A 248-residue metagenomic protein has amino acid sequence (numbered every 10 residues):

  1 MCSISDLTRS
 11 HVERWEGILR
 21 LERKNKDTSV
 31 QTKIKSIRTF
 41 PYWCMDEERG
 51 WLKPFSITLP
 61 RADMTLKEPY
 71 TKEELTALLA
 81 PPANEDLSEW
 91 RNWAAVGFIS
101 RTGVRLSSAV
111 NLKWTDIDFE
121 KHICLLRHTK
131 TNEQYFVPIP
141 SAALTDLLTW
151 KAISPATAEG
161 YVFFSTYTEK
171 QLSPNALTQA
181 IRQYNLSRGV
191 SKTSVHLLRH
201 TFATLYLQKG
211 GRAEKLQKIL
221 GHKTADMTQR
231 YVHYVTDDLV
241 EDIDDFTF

Functional and structural regions predicted by a protein language model:
M1-L66, P81-N84, I153: N-terminal core-binding DNA-recognition domain of tyrosine recombinases/integrases
S5, G50-W51, A62-L79, T131-S141 (+2 more regions): DNA breakage-rejoining catalytic core of tyrosine-based enzymes
I37, A95-V96, G103, S107-L112 (+1 more regions): Alpha-helix N-cap/helix-start motif at helix boundaries, enriched for small hydrophobics
D63, T76-L106, K130-T131: Basic, Lys/Arg- and aromatic-enriched nucleic-acid-binding interface segment
P69, H128-K130, L220-D245: Catalytic-site neighborhood detector that most strongly recognizes the C-terminal catalytic loop/helix of tyrosine
G97, R101, Q183, R199-K223 (+1 more regions): C-terminal catalytic core of tyrosine-transesterase DNA break-rejoin enzymes
T102, N111-T149: Conserved tyrosine-mediated DNA breakage-rejoining catalytic core shared by Y-recombinases
P140-V190: Active-site/catalytic core of tyrosine-dependent DNA strand-transfer enzymes
